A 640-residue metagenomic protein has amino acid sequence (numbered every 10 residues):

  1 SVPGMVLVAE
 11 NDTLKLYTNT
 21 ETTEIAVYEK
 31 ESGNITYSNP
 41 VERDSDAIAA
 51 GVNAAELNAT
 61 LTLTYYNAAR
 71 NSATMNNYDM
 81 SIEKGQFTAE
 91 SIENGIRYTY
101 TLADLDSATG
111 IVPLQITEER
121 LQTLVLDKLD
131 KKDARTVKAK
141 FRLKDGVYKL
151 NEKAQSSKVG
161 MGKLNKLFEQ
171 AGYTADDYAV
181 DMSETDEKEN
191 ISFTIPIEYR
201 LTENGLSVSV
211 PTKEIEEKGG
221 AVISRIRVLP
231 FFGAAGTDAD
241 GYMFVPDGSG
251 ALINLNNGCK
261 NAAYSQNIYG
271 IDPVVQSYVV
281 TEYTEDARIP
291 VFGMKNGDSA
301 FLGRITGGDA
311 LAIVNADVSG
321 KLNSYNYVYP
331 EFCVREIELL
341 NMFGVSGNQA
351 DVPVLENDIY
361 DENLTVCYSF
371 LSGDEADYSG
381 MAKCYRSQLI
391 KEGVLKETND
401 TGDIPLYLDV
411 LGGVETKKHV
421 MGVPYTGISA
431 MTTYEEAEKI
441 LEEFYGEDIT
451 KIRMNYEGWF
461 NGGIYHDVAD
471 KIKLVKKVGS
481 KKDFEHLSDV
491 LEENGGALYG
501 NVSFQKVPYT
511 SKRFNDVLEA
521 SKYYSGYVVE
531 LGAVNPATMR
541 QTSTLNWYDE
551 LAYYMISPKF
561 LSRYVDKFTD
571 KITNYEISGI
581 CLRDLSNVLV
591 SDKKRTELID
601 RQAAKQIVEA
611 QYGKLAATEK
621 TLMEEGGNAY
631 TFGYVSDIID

Functional and structural regions predicted by a protein language model:
S1-T401: N-terminal accessory beta-strand-rich subdomains and adjacent acidic, glycine-rich linkers that precede catalytic cores
T13, V210, F444, L491 (+1 more regions): Conserved, mostly hydrophobic/aromatic
R97, G205-S207, Y434-Y445, E485 (+2 more regions): Amphipathic, non-transmembrane alpha-helical secondary structure
L102-D104, L201-E203, T212-E214, P230-F232 (+5 more regions): Short, flexible loop/turn elements at secondary-structure junctions
T185-E187, E198-T202, G373, G422-E436 (+3 more regions): Conserved aromatic-histidine-acidic binding/catalytic patches
S249, G258, Y264-Q266, V274 (+4 more regions): Feature activates predominantly on carbohydrate-active enzymes
Y360-K439, Y445-K451, G458: An acidic-aromatic substrate-binding cleft motif
K451-D640: Aromatic- and carboxylate-enriched substrate-binding clefts and catalytic-loop regions of carbohydrate-active enzymes
